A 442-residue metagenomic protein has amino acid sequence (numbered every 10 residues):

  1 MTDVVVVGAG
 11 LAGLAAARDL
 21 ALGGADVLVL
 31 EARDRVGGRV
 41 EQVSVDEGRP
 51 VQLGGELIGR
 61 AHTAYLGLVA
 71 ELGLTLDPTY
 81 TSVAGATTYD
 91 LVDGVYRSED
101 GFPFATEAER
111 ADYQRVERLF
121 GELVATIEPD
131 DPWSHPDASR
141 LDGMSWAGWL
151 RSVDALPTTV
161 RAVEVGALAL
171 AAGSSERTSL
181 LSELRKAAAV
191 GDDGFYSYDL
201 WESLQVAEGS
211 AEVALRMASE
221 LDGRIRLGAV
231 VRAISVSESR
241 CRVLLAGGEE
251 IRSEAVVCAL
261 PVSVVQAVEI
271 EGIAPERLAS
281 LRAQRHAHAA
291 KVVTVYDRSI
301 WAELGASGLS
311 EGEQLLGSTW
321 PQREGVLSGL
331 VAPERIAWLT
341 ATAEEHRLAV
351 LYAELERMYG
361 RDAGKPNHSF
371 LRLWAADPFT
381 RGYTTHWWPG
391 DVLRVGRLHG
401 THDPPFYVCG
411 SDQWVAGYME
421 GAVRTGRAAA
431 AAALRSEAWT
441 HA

Functional and structural regions predicted by a protein language model:
D3-V29: N-terminal Rossmann-like FAD-binding beta1-loop-alpha1 element of flavoenzymes
V7, L30, V231, E250-S263: Short hydrophobic core segments
L14-A15, G23, D100, R240-R242 (+3 more regions): Conserved flavin/dinucleotide-binding core of flavoenzymes
A21-D46: Glycine-rich FAD pyrophosphate-binding loop
R49-E122: Dinucleotide-binding Rossmann-like beta1-alpha1 core, especially the glycine-rich loop that anchors the ADP
E128-V230, E238-R240, A259, E269 (+1 more regions): Active-site/ligand-binding neighborhood in enzyme catalytic cores
C258-E276: Flavin (primarily FAD) binding-site architecture
E276-E303: Central beta-strand plus flanking loop segment that forms part of the substrate or channel wall within the catalytic
